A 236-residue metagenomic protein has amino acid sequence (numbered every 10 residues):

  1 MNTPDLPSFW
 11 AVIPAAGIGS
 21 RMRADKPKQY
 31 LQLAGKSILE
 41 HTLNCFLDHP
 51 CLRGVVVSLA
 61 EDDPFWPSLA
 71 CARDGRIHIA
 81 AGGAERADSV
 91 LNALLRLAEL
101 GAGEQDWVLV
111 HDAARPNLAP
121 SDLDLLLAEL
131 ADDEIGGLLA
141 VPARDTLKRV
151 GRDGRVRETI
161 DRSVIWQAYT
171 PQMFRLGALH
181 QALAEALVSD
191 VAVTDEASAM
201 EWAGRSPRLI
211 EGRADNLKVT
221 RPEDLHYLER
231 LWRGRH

Functional and structural regions predicted by a protein language model:
M1-S8, R230-H236: Short, low-complexity, intrinsically disordered N-terminal peptides in bacterial proteins
T3-P64, I77: N-terminal glycine-rich phosphate-binding loop and ensuing alpha1 helix
I13, L39, A93, H111-D112 (+3 more regions): Residue-level signal for inorganic ion chemistry
S20, R86, A113-N117: Acidic metal-phosphate-binding loop of nucleotide-sugar-dependent transferases
H49, R73-D74, D133: Acidic-histidine catalytic/liganding microenvironments
C71-D106: Short phosphate-binding loop-to-helix
E104, N117-I210, H236: Conserved core of the sugar-phosphate nucleotidyltransferase
N216-H236: Hydrophobic helical membrane-anchoring modules
